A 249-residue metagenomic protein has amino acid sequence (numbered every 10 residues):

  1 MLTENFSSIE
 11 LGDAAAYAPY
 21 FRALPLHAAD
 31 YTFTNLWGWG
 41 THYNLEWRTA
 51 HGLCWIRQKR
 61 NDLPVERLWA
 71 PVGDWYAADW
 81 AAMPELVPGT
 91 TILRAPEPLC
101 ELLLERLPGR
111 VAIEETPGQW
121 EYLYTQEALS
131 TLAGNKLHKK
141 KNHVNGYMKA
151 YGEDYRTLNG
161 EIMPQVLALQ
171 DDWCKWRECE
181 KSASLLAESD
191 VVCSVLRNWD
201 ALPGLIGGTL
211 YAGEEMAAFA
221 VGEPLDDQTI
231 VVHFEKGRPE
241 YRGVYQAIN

Functional and structural regions predicted by a protein language model:
M1-A23: Short, extreme N-terminal leader segments that mark the start of a protein/domain
Y20-H27, A150-Y151, L202: Structured helix-beta-strand junction loops
L26-T41, S189-S194, L202: Short Pro/Gly-enriched beta-strand edge/turn motifs at strand-loop
A29-L103, Y211-P239: Conserved donor-binding loop and adjoining core beta-sheet/short helix segment in diverse acyl/aminoacyl transferases
P108-A183: Acyltransferase donor/substrate-recognition loop-hinge adjacent to the catalytic core
S184, D190-N249: Accessory, usually C-terminal, subdomains that scaffold auxiliary metal cofactors
